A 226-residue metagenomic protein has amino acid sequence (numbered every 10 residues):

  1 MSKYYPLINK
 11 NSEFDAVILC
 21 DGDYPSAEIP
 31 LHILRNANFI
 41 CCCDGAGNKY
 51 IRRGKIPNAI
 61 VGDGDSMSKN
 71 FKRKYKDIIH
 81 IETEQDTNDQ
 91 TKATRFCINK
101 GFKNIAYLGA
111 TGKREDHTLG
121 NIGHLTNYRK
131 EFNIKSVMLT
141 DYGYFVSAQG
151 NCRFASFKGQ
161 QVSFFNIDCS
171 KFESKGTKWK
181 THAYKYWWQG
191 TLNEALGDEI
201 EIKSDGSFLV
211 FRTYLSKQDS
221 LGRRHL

Functional and structural regions predicted by a protein language model:
M1-F71: N-terminal beta-strand-loop-alpha-helix module at the start of alpha/beta ligand-binding or catalytic domains
L7-S12, H32-R35, R53, N99 (+6 more regions): Solvent-exposed alpha-helices and their adjacent loops that cap or buttress functional pockets in soluble metabolic
S12-D15, F39, D63, M67-E82 (+1 more regions): Mobile, glycine- and charge-enriched loop segments and immediately flanking short secondary-structure elements within
D15-V17, N38-F39, N58-A59, D77 (+7 more regions): Structural motif
C20-G22, T111, T213-Y214: Structural motif
N36, G45-E131: Acidic/Gly/His-enriched mid-domain segments of enzyme catalytic cores or analogous surface patches that mediate
C97, D116-K158, D219-S220, R224-H225: Conserved phosphate- and dinucleotide-binding cores of soluble alpha/beta proteins, encompassing both enzyme active
D141, A148-L226: Long, charged alpha-helical interface segments
